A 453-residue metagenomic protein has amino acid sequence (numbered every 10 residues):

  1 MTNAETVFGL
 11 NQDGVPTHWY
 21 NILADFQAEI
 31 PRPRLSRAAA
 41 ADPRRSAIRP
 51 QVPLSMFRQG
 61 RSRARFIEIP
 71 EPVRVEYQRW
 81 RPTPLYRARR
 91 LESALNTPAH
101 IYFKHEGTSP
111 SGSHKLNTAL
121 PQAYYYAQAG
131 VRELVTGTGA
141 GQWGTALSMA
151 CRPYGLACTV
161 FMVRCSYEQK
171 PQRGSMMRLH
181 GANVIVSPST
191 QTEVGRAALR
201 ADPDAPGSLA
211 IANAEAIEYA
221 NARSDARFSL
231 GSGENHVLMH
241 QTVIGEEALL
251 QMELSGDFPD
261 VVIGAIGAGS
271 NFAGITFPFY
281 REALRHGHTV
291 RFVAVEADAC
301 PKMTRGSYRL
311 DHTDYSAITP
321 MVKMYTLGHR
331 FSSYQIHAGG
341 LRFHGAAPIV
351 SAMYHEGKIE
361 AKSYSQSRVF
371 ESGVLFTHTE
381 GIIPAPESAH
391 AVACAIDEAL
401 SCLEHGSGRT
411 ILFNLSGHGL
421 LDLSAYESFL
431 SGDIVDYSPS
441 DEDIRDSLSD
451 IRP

Functional and structural regions predicted by a protein language model:
T2-V131: Positively charged, low-complexity intrinsically disordered leader regions
E68, A198-H236, G256, R281-R285 (+3 more regions): Active-site/ligand-binding loops adjacent to catalytic centers
H105-L116, L134-G144, E234-V237, I263-A268 (+4 more regions): Active-site nucleophile and cofactor-binding loops and adjacent substrate-binding regions of central metabolic enzymes
G112, L116-L120, T136-Y154, E168-P171 (+4 more regions): Short glycine/serine/threonine-rich phosphate/pyrophosphate-binding segments that cradle anionic phosphate groups
T118, Y126-C165, F258-N271, F292-V293 (+1 more regions): A short, small-residue-rich loop immediately preceding and capping a beta-strand
P121-V131, T145-A157, R178-L179, T276-H286 (+1 more regions): Alpha-helix C-terminal capping segments
W143-P206, K302-H312, L423-S431: Active-site-proximal loop->helix
I266-G274, A283, Q366-G432: Claisen-condensing/thiolase-fold acyl-transfer catalytic domains that form or cleave C-C bonds in fatty acid
